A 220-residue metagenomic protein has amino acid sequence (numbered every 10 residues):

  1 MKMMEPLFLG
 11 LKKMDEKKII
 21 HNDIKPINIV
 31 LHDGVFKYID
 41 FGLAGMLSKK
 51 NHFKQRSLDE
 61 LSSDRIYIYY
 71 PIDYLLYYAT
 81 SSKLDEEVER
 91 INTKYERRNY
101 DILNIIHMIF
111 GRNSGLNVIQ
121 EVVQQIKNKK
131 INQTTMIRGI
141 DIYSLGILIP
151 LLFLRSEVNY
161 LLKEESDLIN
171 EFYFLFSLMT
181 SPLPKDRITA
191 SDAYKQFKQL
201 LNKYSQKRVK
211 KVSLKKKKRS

Functional and structural regions predicted by a protein language model:
M3-M4: Activation segment signature within eukaryotic-like protein kinase domains
L7-M14: Conserved hydrophobic alpha-helix
D15-H32: Catalytic-loop of the protein kinase fold
K37, F41-Y160: C-lobe/activation-segment region of protein kinase-like
D167-S181: Conserved C-terminal C-lobe helix
P182-R208: Terminal C-lobe "cap" of eukaryotic-type protein kinase domains
S205-S220: Regulatory extensions appended to serine/threonine kinase catalytic cores
